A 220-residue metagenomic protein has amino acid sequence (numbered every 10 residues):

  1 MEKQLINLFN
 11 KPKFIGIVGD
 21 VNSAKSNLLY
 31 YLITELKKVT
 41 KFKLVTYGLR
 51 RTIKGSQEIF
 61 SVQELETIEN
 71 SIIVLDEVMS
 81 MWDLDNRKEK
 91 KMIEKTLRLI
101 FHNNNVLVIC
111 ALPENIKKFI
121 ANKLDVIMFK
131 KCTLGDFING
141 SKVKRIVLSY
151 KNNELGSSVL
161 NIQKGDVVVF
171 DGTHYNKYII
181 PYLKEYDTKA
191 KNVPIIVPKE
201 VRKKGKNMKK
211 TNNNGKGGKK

Functional and structural regions predicted by a protein language model:
M1-G16, V126-K131, L155-K220: Conserved P-loop NTPase motor module
I17-T34, I59-R145: Conserved P-loop NTPase motor cores
E35-L44: Post-Walker A helix-loop "phosphate-sensing" segment adjacent to the P-loop in P-loop NTPases
F42, N70, K164-D166: Short, surface-exposed beta-edge/turn micro-motifs
L44-E58: AAA+/P-loop NTPase substrate/partner-engagement loops
T46-G48, L75, A111, D171: Short beta-strand/turn micro-motifs composed of small residues that flank or help shape donor/cofactor-binding pockets
I146-N153: Mixed-charge, low-complexity intrinsically disordered segments
